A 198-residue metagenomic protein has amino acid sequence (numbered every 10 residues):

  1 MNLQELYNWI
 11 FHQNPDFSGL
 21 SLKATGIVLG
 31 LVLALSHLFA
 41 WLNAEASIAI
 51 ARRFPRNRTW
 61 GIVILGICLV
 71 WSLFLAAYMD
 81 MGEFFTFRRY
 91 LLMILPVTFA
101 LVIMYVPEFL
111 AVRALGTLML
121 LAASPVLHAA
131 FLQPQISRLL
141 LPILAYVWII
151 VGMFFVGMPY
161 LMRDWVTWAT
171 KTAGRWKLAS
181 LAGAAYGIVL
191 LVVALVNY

Functional and structural regions predicted by a protein language model:
M1-V70: N-terminal topogenic module of multi-pass integral membrane proteins
H12-L20, L75-F85, H128-L139, L195-Y198: Helix-coil boundary and interhelical linker segments in multi-pass alpha-helical membrane proteins
L22-G26, A46-I67, L115, L141-A145 (+1 more regions): Juxtamembrane helix-loop boundaries in multi-pass membrane proteins
L29-V32, S36-F39, I67, L95-F99 (+4 more regions): Membrane-embedded alpha-helical transmembrane segments of multi-pass integral membrane proteins
A46-P55, W71-F84, F99-L110, D164-W168: Short juxtamembrane and helix-loop transition motifs at transmembrane-helix boundaries in membrane proteins
G66-Y78, T98-Y105, A122-Q133, A184-L191: Hydrophobic alpha-helical transmembrane segments and adjacent interfacial helices in integral membrane proteins
E83-V151: Membrane-proximal helix-loop-helix units in multi-pass membrane proteins
Q133-Y198: Terminal transmembrane helical module of multi-pass membrane proteins
